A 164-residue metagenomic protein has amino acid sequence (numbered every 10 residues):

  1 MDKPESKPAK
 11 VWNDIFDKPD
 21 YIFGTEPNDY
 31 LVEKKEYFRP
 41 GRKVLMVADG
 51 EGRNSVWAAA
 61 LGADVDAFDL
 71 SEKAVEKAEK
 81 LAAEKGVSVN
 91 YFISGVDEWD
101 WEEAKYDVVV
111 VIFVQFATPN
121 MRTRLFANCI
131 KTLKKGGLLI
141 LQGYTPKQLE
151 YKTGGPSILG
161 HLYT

Functional and structural regions predicted by a protein language model:
M1-R39, K147: Conserved class I S-adenosyl-L-methionine
E51-A63: Conserved SAM-binding loop of SAM-dependent methyltransferases across substrates and taxa, primarily the Class I
S71-K73: Conserved SAM/SAH-binding beta-strand->alpha-helix loop
K85-D97: Conserved SAM-binding strand-loop segment of SAM-dependent methyltransferases
W99-V108: A short acidic, Gly/Pro-enriched loop at the edge of an enzyme's catalytic core that lines a small-molecule cofactor
F116-C129: A short, conserved alpha-helix within the catalytic core of class I
G136-Y144: Conserved beta-strand signature within the Rossmann-like core of class I S-adenosyl-L-methionine
L141, Q148-T164: Acceptor-substrate binding/catalytic loop of class I
